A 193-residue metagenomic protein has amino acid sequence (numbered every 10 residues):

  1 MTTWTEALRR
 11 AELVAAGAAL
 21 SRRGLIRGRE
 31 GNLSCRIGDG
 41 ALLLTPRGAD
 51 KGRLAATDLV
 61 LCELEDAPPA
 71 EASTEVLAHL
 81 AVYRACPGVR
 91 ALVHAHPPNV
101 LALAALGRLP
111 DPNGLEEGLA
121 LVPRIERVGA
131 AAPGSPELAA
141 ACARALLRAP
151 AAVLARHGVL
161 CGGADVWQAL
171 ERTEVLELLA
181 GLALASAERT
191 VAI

Functional and structural regions predicted by a protein language model:
M1-I193: Glycine-rich flexible loops
